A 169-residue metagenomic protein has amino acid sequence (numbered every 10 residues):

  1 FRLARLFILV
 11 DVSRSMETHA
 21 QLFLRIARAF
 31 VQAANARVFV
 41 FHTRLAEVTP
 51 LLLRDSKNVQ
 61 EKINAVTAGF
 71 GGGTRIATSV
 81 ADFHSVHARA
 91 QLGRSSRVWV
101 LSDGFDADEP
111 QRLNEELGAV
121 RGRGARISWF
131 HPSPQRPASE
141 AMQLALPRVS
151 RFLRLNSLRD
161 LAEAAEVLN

Functional and structural regions predicted by a protein language model:
F1-L24: MIDAS-like acidic motif and immediate structural context at the N-terminus of von Willebrand factor A/I domains
I8, V38-V40, V100, W129-H131: Structural beta-sheet core signal
V10-S13, S95-D108, S150: DG-centered beta-turn motif at the end of beta-strands
T18-R75: Metal-dependent catalytic core segments for phosphate chemistry
L22-I26, R112-A119, A141: A short acidic, amphipathic alpha-helical/loop segment
V48, D108-Q111, E163-A164: Extracytoplasmic/secreted cell-surface and envelope-processing proteins
L51, N58-S96, P134-E140: Von Willebrand factor
L117-N169: Von Willebrand factor type A / integrin I
